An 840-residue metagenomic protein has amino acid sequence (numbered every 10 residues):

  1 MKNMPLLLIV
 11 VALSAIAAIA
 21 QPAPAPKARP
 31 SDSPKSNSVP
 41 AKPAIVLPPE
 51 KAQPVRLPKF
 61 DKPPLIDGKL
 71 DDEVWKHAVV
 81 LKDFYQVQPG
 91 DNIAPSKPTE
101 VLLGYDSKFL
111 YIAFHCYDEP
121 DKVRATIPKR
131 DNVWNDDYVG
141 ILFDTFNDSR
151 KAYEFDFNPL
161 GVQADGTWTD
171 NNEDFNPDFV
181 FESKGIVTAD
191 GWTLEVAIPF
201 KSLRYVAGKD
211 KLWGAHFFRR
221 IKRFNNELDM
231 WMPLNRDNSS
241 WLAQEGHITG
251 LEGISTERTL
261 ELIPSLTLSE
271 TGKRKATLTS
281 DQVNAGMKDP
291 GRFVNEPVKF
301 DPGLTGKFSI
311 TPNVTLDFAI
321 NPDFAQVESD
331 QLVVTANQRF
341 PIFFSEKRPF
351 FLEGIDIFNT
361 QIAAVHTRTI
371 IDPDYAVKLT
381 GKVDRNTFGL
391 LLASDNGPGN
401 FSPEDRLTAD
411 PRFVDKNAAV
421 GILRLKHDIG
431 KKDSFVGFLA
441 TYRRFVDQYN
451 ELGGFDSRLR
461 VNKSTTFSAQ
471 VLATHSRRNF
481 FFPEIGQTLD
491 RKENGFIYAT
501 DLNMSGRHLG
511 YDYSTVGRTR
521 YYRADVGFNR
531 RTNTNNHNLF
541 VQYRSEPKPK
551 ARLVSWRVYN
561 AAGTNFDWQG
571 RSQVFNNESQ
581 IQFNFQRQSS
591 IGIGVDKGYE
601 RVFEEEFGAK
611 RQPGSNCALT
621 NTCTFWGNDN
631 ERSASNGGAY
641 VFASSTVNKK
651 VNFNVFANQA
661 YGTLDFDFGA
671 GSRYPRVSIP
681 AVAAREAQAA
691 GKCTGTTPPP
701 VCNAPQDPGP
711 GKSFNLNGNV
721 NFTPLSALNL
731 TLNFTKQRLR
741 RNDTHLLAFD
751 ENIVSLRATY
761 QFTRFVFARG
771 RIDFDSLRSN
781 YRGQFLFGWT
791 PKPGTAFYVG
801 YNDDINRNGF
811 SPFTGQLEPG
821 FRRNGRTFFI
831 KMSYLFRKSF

Functional and structural regions predicted by a protein language model:
M1-P5: Positively charged n-region of N-terminal signal peptides that target proteins for export
L7-A17: Bacterial N-terminal signal peptides
Q21-H427, D447: Structural preference for beta-rich elements and adjacent junctions enriched in aromatics
S96-P98, D136-Y138, F179-V180, G191 (+12 more regions): Transmembrane beta-barrel architecture of outer-membrane proteins
K108-L110, K151, W192, K209-W213 (+15 more regions): Outer-envelope beta-barrel architecture signal
T256-L316, V420-E484, K550, S555-N560 (+5 more regions): Surface-exposed extracellular loop regions of Gram-negative outer-membrane beta-barrel proteins
F293-P297, T315, F324-S579, F585 (+1 more regions): Catalytic-domain carbohydrate-binding cleft regions of carbohydrate-active enzymes
A473-F840: Exposed, low-structure sequence patches enriched in small/polar residues
